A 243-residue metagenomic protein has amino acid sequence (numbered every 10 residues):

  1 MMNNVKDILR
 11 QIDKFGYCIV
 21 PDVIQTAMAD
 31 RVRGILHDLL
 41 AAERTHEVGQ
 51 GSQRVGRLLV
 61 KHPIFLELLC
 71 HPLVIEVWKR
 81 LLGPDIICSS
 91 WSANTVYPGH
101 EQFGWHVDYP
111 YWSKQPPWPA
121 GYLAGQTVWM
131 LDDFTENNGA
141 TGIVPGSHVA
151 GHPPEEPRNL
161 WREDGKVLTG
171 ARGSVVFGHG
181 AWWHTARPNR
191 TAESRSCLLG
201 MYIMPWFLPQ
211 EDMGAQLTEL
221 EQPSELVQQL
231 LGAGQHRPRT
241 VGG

Functional and structural regions predicted by a protein language model:
M2-P116: Non-heme Fe(II)-dependent double-stranded beta-helix
I19, W129, V176-G178: Short hydrophobic-aromatic micro-motifs
Q25, L66-C70, A120, R162 (+2 more regions): Aromatic-acidic/polar surface patches that form glycan- and anion
K61, S89, L123-G125, N137-G139 (+1 more regions): Residues that flank catalytic or metal-binding motifs in active/ligand-binding sites
S90-A93, T127-W129, L198-Y202: A structural signal for short, well-ordered beta-strand segments
H100-T169, F207-G214: Catalytic core of non-heme Fe(II) oxygenases with the double-stranded beta-helix
H148-F177, A181-G243: Conserved double-stranded beta-helix
